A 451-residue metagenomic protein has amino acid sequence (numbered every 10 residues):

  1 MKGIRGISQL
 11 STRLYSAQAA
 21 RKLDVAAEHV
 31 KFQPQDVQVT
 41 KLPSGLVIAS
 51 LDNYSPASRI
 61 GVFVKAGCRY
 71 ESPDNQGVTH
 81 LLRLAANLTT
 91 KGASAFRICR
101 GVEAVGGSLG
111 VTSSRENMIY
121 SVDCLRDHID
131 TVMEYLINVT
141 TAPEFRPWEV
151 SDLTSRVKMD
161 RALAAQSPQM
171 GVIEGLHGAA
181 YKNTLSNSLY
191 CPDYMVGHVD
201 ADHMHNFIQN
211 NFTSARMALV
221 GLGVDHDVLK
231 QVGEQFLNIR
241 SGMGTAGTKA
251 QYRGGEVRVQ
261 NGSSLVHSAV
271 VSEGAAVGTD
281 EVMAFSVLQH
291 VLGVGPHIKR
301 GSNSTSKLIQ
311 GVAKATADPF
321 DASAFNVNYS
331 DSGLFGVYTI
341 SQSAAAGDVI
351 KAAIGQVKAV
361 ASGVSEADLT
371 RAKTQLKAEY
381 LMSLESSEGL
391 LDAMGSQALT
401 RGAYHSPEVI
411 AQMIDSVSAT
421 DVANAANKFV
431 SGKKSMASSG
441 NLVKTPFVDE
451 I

Functional and structural regions predicted by a protein language model:
K2-R21, K41, L88, A95-Y252 (+4 more regions): Charge-rich, well-structured scaffold segments of protease-associated domains
I4-S58: N- or domain-start disorder-to-order transition segments that initiate the globular core
K31-Q33, A250-R253: Short solvent-exposed loop/turn micro-motifs enriched in small/polar/acidic residues
G45, D52-V102, L176, D280-G293: Active/ligand-binding-proximal structured segments within catalytic/core domains that scaffold catalytic residues
L51-N53, F63-G67, T112, D123 (+1 more regions): Acidic/polar N-terminal loop/beta-strand segments that form early-domain functional surfaces
R300-N303: Divalent metal-dependent phosphate-bond-processing catalytic cores, especially two-metal-ion Mg2+/Mn2+ enzymes that act
